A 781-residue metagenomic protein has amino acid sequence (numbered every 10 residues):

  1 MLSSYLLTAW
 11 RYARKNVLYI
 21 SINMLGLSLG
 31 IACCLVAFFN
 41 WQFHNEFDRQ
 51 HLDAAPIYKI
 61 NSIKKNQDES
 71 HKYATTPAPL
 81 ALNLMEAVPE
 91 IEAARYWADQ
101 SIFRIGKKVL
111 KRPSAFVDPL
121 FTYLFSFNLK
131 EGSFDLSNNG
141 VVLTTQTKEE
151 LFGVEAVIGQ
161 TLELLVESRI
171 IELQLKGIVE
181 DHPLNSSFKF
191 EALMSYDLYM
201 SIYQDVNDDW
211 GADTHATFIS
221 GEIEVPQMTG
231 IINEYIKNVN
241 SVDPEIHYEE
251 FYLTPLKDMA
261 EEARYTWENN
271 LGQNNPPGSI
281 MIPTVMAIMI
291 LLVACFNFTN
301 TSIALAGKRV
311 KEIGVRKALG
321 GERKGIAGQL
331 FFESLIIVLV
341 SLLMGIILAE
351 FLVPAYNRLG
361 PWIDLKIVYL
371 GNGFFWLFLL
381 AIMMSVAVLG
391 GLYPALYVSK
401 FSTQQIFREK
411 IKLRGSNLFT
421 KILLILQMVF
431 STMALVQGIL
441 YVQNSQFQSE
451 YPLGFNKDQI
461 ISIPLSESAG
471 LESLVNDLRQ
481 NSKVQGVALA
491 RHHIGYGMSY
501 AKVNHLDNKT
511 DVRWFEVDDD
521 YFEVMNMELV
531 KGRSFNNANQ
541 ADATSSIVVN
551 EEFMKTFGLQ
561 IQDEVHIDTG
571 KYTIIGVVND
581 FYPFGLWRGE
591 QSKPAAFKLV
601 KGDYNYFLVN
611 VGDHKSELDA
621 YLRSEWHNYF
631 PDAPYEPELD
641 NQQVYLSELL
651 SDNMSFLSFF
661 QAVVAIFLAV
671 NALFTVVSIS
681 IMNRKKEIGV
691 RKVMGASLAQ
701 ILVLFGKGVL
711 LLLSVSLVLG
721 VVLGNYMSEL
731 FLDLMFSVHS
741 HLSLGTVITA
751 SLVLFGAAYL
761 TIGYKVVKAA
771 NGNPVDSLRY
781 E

Functional and structural regions predicted by a protein language model:
M1-L6, R11, K15-N16, H51 (+7 more regions): Membrane-helix entry/capping segments
M1-S21, G272, T301-L335, L339 (+3 more regions): Alpha-helical transmembrane segments of integral membrane proteins
A13, N23, H44, I60 (+31 more regions): Generic structural signal for small/hydrophobic residues in well-ordered secondary structure, especially within
K15-Q42, N275-K311, V338-L339, L343 (+4 more regions): Hydrophobic alpha-helical transmembrane segments of multi-pass inner-membrane transport and secretion
L18, E312-V353, A665, K686-L732 (+2 more regions): Transmembrane alpha-helical interface segments in multi-pass membrane proteins
A37-I102, L136, W210-F218, G230-I231 (+5 more regions): Membrane-proximal extracellular/periplasmic loop immediately following the first transmembrane helix
D118-K130, L143-N275, N476, Q480-L646: Mid-to-C-terminal secondary-structure elements that act as membrane-proximal/extracytoplasmic interface segments
